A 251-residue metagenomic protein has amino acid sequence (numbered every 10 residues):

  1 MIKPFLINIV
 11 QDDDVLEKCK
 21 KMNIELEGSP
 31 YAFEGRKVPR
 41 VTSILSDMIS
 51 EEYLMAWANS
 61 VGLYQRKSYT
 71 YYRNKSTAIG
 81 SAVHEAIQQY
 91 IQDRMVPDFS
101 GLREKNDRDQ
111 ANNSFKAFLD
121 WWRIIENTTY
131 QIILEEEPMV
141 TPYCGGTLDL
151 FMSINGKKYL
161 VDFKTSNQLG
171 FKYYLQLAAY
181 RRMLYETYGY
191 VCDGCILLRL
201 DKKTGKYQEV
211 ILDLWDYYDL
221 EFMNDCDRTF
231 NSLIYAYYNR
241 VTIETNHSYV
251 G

Functional and structural regions predicted by a protein language model:
M1-G145, G251: Metal-dependent nuclease catalytic cores that hydrolyze phosphodiester bonds in DNA/RNA, characterized by
V83-H84, G146-N167, Y180: Conserved catalytic cores of phosphodiester-cleaving nucleases, focusing on short active-site segments
I91, M95, Q168, R182-E186: Hydrophobic/aromatic-lined pockets within catalytic cores
E126, P142, F151-L160, E186-Y188: Active-site beta-strand-loop-beta-strand hairpin of nuclease catalytic cores that positions key catalytic residues
L169-L175: Active-site-adjacent loop/helix micro-motif of nuclease/hydrolase catalytic cores
L175-M183: Short, charged, amphipathic alpha-helix that recurs within catalytic cores of restriction-modification and other
M183-G251: Metal-dependent nuclease catalytic regions and adjoining charged, substrate-binding loops involved in nucleic-acid end
